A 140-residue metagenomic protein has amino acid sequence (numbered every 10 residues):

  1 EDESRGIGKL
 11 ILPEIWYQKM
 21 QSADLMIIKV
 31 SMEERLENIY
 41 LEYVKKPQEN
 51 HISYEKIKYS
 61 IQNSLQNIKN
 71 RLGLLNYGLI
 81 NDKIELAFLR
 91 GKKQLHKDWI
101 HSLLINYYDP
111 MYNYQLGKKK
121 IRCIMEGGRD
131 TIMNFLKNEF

Functional and structural regions predicted by a protein language model:
E1-A23, I27-K29: Glycine-rich phosphate-binding loop used to anchor ATP phosphates in small-molecule kinases, encompassing both
Q18-F140: Conserved NTP phosphate-binding and transfer environment spanning the P-loop NTPase/kinase superfamily
